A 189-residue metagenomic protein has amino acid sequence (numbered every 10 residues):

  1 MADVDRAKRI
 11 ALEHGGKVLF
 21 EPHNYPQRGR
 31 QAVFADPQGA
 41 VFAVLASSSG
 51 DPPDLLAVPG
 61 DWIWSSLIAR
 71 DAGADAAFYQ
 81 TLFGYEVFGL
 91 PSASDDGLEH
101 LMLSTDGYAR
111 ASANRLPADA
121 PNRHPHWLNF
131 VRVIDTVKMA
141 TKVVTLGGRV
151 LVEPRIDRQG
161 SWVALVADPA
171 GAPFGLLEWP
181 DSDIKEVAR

Functional and structural regions predicted by a protein language model:
M1-P37, A72-G73, N129-P173: Vicinal oxygen chelate
E13-H14, L19-G29, L67-A109, K138 (+1 more regions): Core segments of cupin and vicinal oxygen chelate
P26, V58-D61, N122-H126, R158: Short glycine-enriched loop/turn motifs at secondary-structure junctions
Q27-R30, V41, D51-P53: Short, well-ordered, mixed-charge alpha-helical segments that flank or form enzyme active sites
A35-S48, E86-H124, I134, D168-P169 (+1 more regions): Conserved short beta-strand elements that form part of the metal-binding/catalytic scaffold of enzyme active sites
L45-A77, L82-G89, H126-V131, P180-R189: N-terminal beta-strand motif that seeds the catalytic metal site of vicinal oxygen chelate
D54, A118-A120, R155: Residues embedded in well-ordered secondary-structure elements
R123, T141, I184: Short active-site-adjacent structural elements
